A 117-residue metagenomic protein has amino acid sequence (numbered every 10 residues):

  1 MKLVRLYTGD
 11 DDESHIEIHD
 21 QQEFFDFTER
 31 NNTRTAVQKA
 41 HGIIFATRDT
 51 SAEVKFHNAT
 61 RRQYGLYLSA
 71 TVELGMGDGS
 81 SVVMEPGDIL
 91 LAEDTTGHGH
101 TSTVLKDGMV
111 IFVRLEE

Functional and structural regions predicted by a protein language model:
M1-Y7: Short acidic, Pro/Gly- and aromatic-enriched capping/linker segments at domain boundaries
H15, G99, T103-E117: Double-stranded beta-helix
H19-D20, G77: Short clusters of small/polar residues that mark proteolytic maturation junctions
Q21-F24, E29-N31, H41-A59, V83-M84 (+2 more regions): Conserved short histidine dyad/triad with adjacent acidic residue
V54-K55, L74-G75, A92-E93, H98-K106: Short beta-strand His + acidic residue motifs that chelate non-heme Fe in jelly-roll/DSBH and cupin folds
H57-A59, Y64-P86: A short beta-strand-loop-beta hairpin characteristic of the jelly-roll/cupin
